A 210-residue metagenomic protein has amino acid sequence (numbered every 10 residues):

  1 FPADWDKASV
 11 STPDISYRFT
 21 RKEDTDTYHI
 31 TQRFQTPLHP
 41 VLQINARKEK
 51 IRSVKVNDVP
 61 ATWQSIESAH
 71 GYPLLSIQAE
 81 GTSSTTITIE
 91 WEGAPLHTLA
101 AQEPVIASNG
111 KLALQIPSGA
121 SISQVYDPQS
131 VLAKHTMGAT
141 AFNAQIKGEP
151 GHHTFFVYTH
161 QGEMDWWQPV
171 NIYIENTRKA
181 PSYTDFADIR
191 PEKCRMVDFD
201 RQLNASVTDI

Functional and structural regions predicted by a protein language model:
F1-H135: Non-catalytic C-terminal accessory modules of carbohydrate-active enzymes
Q32, I44, G110-S118, Q124 (+4 more regions): Aromatic/hydrophobic beta-strand junction motif of beta-rich domains
A79-S83, Q145-H152: Surface-exposed, short loops/turns at beta-strand junctions within beta-sandwich domains
T85-W91, P150-V170: Short, aromatic- and glycine-rich surface loops/edge beta-strands on solvent-exposed regions
P95-P117, Q168-R195: Low-complexity, Pro/Ser/Thr- and charge-rich linker/hinge segments at domain boundaries
V125-Q129, N143-A144, H153-V157: Long, low-complexity acidic/proline-rich regions
Q129-G148, N204-V207: Immunoglobulin-like IPT/TIG beta-sandwich domains and homologous Ig-like subdomains
T140, T154-Y158, I174, A180-I210: Alpha-helical solenoid repeat scaffolds
